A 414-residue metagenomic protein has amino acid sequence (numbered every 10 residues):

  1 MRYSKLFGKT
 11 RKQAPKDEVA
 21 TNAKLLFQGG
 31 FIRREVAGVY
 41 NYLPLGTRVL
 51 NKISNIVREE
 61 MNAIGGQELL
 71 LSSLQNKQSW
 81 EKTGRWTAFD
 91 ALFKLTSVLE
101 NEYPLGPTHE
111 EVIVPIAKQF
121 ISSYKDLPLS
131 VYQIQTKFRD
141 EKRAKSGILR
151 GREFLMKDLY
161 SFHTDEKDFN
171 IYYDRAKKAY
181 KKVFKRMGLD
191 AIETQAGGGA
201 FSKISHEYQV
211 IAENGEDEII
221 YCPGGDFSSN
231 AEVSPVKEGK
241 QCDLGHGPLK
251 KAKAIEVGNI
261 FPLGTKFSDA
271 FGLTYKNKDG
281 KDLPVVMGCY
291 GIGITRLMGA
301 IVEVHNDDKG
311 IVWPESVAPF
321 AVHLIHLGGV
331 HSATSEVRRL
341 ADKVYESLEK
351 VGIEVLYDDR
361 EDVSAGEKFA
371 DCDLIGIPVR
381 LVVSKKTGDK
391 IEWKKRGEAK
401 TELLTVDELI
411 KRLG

Functional and structural regions predicted by a protein language model:
M1-G414: NTP/phosphate- and nucleic-acid-binding module
